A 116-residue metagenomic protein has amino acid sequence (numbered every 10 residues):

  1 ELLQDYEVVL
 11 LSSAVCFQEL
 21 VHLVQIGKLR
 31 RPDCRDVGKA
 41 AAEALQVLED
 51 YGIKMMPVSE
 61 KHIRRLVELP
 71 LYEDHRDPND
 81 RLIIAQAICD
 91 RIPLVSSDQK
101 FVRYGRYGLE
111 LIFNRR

Functional and structural regions predicted by a protein language model:
E1-P78, L82-P93, R103-E110, R115: PIN-domain endoribonuclease scaffold, especially VapC-family toxins
S97-F101: Short, polar loop motifs at secondary-structure junctions
